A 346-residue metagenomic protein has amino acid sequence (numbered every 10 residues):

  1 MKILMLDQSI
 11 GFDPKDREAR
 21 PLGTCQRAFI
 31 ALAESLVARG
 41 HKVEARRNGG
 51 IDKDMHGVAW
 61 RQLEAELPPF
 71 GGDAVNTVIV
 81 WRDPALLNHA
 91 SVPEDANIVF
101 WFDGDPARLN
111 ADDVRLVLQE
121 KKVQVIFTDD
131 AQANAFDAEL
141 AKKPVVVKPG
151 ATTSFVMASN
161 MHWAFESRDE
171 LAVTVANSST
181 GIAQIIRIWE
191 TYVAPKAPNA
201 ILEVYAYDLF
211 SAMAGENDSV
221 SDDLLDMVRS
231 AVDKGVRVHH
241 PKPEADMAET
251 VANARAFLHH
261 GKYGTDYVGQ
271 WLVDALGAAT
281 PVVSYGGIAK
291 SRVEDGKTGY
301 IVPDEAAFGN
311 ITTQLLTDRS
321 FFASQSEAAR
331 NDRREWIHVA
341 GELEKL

Functional and structural regions predicted by a protein language model:
R47-V123, D130-Q132: Extended catalytic core of nucleotide-activated donor transferases of GT-like folds
L109-D113, K121-P144, A151, S219-V220: A short, active-site helix/loop in glycosyltransferases that binds the activated sugar's phosphate group
T153, A158-S230, R237-P241: Conserved catalytic-core segment of nucleotide-activated headgroup transferases in glycan assembly
A183, A248, Q270-G277, K290-S291 (+1 more regions): Short alpha-helical segment that forms part of, or immediately flanks, the ligand-binding pocket in carbohydrate-active
A252-Y267, T280: Acidic donor-binding loop of glycosyltransferase active sites
G277, P281-S284: Short hydrophobic beta-strand element within catalytic cores of glycosyltransferases and related nucleotide-activated
D295-A306, Q314-R319: Conserved acidic donor-binding segment of nucleotide-sugar-dependent glycosyltransferases
S320-L346: A charged, aromatic-enriched C-terminal amphipathic alpha-helix characteristic of glycosyltransferases across folds
